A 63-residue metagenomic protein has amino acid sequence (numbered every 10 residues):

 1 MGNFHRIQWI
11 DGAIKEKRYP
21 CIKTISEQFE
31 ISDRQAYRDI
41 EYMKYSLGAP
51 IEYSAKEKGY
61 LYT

Functional and structural regions predicted by a protein language model:
M1-T63: Short, basic/aromatic recognition patches that contact phosphate-bearing ligands
